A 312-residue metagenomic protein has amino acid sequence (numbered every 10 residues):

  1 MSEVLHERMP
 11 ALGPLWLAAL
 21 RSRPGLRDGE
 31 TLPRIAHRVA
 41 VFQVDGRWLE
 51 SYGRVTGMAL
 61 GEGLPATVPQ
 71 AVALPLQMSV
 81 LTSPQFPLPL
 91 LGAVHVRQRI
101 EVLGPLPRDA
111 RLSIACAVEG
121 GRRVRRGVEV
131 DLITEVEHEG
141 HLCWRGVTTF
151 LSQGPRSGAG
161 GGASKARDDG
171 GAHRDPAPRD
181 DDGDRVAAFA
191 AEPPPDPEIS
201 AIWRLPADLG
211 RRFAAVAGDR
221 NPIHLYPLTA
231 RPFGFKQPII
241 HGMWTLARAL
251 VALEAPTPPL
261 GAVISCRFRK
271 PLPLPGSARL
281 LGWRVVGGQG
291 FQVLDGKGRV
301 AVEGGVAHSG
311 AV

Functional and structural regions predicted by a protein language model:
M1-R21, L26-E30, L76-M78, V96 (+3 more regions): HotDog/MaoC-like acyl-thioester-processing domains
M1-R97, A191-P256: Hot-dog-fold acyl-thioester-processing enzymes
A93-R99, L260-S265: Short, structured beta-strand/loop micro-motifs enriched in basic residues and often containing a Trp
L228-V285, V293-G296: Catalytic-pocket segment enriched in acidic/His residues
